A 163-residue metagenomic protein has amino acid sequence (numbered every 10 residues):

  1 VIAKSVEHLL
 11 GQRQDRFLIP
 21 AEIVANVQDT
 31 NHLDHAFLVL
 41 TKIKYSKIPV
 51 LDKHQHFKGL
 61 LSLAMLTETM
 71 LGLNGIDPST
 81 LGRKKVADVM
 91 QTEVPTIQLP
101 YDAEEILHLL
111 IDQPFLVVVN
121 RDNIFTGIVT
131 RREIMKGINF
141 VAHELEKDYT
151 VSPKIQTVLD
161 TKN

Functional and structural regions predicted by a protein language model:
V1-N163: Tandem CBS (Cystathionine beta-synthase) repeat/Bateman regulatory domains
